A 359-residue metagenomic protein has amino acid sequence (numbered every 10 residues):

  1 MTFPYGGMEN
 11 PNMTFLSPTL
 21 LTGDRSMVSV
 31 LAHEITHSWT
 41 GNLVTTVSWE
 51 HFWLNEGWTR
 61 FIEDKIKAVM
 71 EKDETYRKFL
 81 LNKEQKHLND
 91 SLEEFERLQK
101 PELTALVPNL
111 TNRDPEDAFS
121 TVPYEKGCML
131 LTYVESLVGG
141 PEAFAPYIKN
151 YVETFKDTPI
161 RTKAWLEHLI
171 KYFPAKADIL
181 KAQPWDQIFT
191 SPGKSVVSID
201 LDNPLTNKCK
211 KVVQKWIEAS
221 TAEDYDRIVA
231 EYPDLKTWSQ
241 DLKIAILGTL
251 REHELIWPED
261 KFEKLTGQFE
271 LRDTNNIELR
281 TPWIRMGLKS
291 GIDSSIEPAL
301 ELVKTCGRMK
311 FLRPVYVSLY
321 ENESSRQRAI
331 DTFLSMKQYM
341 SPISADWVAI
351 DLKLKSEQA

Functional and structural regions predicted by a protein language model:
M1-E223: Hydrophobic alpha-helical and helix-loop surface patches within well-folded domains that function as non-catalytic
S120-G127, F144, V152-R161, P174-A359: Long, ordered, helix-rich scaffold segments
